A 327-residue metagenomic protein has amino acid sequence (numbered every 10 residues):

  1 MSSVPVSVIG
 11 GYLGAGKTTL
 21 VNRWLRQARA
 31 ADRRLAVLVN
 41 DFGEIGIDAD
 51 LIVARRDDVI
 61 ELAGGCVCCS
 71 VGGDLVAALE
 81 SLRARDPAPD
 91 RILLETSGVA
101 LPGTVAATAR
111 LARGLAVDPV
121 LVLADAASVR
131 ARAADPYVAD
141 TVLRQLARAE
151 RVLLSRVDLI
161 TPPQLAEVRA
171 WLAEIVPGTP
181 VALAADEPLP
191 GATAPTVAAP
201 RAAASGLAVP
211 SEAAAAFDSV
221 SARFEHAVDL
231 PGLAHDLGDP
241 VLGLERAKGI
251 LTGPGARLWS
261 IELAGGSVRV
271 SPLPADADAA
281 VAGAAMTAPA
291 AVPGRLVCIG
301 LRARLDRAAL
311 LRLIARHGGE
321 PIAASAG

Functional and structural regions predicted by a protein language model:
S2-G10, A15-D140: Nucleotide-state-sensitive switch-loop elements of NTP-binding domains
V39, A124-D125, L263-G265, G300: Flexible glycine-/small-residue-rich
R144-R295, R302-G327: C-terminal accessory "lid"/substrate-recognition subdomains
